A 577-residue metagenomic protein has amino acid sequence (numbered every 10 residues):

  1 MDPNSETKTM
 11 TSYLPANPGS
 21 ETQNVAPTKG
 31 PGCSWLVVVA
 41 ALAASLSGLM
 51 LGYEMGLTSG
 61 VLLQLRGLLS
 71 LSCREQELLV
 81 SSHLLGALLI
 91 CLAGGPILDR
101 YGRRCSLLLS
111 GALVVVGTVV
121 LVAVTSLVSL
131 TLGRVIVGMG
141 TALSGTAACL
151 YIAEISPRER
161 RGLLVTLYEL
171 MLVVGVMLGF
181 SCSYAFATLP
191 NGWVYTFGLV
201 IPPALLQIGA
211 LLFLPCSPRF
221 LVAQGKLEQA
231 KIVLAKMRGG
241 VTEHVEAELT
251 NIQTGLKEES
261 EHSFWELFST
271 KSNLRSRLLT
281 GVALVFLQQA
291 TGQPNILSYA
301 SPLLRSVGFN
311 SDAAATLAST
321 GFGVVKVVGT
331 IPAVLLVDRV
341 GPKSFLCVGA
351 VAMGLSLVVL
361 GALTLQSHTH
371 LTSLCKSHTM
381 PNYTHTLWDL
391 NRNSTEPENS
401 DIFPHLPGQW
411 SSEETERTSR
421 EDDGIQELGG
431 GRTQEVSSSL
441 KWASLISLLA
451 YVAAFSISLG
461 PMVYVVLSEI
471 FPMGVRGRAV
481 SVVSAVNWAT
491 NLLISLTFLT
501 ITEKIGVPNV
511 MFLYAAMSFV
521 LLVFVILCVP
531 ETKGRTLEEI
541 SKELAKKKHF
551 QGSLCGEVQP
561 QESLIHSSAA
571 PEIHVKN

Functional and structural regions predicted by a protein language model:
D2-A235, G255-N577: Alpha-helical transmembrane bundle of multi-pass membrane proteins
T242-K257: Short, well-structured alpha-helical segments
